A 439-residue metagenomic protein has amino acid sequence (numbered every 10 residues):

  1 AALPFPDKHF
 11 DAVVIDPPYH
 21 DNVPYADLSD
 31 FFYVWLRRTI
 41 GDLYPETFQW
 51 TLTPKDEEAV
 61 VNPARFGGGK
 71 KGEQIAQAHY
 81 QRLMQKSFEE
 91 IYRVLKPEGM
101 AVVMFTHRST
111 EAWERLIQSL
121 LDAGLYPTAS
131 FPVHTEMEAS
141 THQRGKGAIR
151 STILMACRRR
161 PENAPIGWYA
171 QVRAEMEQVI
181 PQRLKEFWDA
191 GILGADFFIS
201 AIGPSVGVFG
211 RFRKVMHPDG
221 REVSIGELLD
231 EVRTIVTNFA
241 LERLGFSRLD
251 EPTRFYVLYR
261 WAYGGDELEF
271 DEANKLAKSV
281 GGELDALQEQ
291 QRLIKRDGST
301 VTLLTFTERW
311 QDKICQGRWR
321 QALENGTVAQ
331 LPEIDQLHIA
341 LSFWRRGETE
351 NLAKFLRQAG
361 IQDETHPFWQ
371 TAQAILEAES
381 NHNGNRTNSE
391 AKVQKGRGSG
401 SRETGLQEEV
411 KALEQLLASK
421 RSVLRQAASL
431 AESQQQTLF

Functional and structural regions predicted by a protein language model:
A1-F439: S-adenosyl-L-methionine-dependent nucleic acid methyltransferase catalytic domains
